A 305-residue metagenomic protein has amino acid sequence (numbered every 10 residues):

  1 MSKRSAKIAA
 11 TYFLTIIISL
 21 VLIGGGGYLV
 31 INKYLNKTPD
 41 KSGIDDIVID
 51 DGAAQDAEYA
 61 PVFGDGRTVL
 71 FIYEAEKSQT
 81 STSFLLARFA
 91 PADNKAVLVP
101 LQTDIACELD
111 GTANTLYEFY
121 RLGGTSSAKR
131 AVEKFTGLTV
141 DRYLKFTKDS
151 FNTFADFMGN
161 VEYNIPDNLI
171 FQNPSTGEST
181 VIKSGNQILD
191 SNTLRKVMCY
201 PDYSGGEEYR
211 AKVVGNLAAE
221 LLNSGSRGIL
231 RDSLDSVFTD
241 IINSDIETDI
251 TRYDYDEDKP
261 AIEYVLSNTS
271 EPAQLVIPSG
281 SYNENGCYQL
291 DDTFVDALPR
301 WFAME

Functional and structural regions predicted by a protein language model:
S2-N94, C199, I262: Entry/capping segment at the start of metal-dependent catalytic domains with acidic active-site entry clusters
D51-A57, T68-Y73, K77-S78, D93 (+3 more regions): C-terminal solvent-exposed extensions
G64-G66, Q79-F84, D93-L101, S127 (+3 more regions): Extracytoplasmic
A75, N114-L122, F135-R142, C199-Y209 (+3 more regions): Second-shell loop/turn segments in exported
S83-F84, T125-E133, K148-N152, D156 (+7 more regions): Extracytoplasmic/secreted envelope proteins and their assembly/folding machinery, especially bacterial periplasmic
V97-G123, D167-T180: Flexible, solvent-exposed short loops/turns enriched in glycine
L122-V181: Amphipathic, coiled-coil-like alpha-helical scaffolding segments used for oligomerization/assembly
D156-S236: Flexible, polar/acidic helix-loop-strand segments at domain edges
